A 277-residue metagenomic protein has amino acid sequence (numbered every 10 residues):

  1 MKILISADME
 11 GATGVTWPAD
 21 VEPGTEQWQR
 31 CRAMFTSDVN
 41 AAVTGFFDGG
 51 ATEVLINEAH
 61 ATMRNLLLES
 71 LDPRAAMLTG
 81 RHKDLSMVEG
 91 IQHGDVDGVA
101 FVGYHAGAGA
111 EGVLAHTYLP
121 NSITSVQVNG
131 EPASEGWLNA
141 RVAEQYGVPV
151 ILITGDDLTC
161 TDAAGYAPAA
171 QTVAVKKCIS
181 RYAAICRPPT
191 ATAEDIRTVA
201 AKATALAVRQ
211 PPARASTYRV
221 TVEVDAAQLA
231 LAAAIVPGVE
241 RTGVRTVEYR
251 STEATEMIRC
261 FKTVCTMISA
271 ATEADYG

Functional and structural regions predicted by a protein language model:
M1-L4: Extreme N-terminal starter segment of soluble prokaryotic enzymes
S6-A7, N57-E58, V99-Y104, I153-T154 (+1 more regions): Short beta-strand segments
A19-T44: Short catalytic helix/loop segments, enriched in acidic residues and glycine and frequently bearing histidine
S37-G94: Glycine-rich nucleotide/cofactor/substrate-binding loop typically near the N-terminus or early in the first domain
L78-N121: N-terminal glycine-rich phosphate/adenylate-binding segment common to multiple enzyme folds
K83, P120-Y146, L152-L158: Active-site glycine-rich loop that binds ribose-phosphate moieties when present
V142-T204: Active-site rim beta-loop-alpha module in soluble metabolic enzymes
T192, R197-G277: C-terminal accessory domains and tails appended to enzymatic cores
